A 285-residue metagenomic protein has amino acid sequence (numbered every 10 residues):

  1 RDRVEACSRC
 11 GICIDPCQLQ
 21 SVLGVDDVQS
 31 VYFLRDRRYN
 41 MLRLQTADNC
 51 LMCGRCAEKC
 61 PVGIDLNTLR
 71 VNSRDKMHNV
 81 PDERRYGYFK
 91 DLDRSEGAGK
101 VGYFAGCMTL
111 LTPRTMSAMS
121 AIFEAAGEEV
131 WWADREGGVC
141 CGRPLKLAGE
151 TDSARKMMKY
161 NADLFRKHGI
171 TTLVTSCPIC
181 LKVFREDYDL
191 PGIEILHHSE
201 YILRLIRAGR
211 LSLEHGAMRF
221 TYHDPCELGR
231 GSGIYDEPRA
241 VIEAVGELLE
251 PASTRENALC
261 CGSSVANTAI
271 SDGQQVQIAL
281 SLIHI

Functional and structural regions predicted by a protein language model:
R1, V31-N40, L44, C53 (+3 more regions): Generic preference for well-ordered secondary structure
D2-Q20, L42-I64, E227, A258: Cysteine-centered iron-sulfur cluster-binding motifs in ferredoxin-type domains/subunits of redox enzymes
V4, E58-K59, G63-I283: Iron-sulfur cluster-binding electron-transfer modules in prokaryotic oxidoreductases
G11-S21, S120-E129: Short secondary-structure boundary segments
D15-P16, G24, L111-R114: Short N-terminal binding/cap micro-motifs at the start of the first secondary-structure element
L19-N49, G63-G87: Non-heme iron-sulfur electron-transfer modules
